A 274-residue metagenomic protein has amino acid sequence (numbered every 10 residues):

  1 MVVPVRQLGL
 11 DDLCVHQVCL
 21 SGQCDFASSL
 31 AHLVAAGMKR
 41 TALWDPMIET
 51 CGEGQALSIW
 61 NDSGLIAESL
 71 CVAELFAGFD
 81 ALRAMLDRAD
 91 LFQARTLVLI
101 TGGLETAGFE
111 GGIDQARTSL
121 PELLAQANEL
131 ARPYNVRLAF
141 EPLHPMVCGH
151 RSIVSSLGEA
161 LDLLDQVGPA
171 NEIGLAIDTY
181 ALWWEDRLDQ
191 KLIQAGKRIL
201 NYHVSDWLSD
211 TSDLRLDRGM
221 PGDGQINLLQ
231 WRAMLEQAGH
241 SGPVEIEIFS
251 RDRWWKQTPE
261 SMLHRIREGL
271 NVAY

Functional and structural regions predicted by a protein language model:
M1-G37, N61, D87-R88, Q93-A94 (+5 more regions): Histidine-acidic metal/acid-base catalytic patches
P4-D12, L82, T118-L124, E141-P145: Short N-terminal helix-initiation segments at or just after the protein's N-terminus
C19-S21, D45-E49, A73-F76, T101-E105 (+4 more regions): Active-site-proximal loop/turn and secondary-structure-junction residues that shape catalytic pockets, frequently
Q23, F79-D80, G149-I153: Conserved glycine-rich "GG(E/T)P / GGGxP" loop and the immediately following alpha-helix in the radical SAM core
K39-P133, H240-S241, R251: Structural motif corresponding to the early beta-alpha repeats
A42, S69-C71, V98, A139 (+3 more regions): Conserved beta-strand positions in the central sheet of alpha/beta enzyme cores
Y134-G168: Basic- and aromatic-lined ligand-binding clefts that recognize polyanionic substrates
